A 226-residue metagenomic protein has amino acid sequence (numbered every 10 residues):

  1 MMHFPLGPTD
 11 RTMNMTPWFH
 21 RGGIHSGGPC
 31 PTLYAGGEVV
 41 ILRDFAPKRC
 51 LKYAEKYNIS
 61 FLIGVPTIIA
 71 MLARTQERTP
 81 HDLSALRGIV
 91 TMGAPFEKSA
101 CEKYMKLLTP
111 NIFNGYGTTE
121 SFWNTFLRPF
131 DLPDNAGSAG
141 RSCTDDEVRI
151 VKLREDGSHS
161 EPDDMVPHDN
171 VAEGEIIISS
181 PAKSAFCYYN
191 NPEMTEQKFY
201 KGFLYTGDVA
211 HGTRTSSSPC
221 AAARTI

Functional and structural regions predicted by a protein language model:
M1-M15, F19-F61, T75: Conserved AMP-binding/adenylation subdomain of ANL enzymes
P8-T9, L86, T109, E173: Phosphate-coordination loops involved in phosphoryl transfer and adenosine-cofactor binding
N14, I41, G64, T91 (+3 more regions): A structural signal for the hydrophobic beta-strands that form the central parallel beta-sheet of Rossmann-like
Y34, I59-G64, A73-A136, C143-E147 (+1 more regions): Gly/Ser/Thr-rich phosphate-binding loop
A46, T67-I69, F96: Alpha-helix capping/helix-boundary segments
V65-I68, P181-A182: Beta->alpha turn/N-cap motifs
G137-C143, V166-P167, K198-G202: Short Gly/Pro-enriched turn/cap motifs at secondary-structure boundaries
D169-V171, I177-I226: Conserved ATP-binding/catalytic segment of the ANL
